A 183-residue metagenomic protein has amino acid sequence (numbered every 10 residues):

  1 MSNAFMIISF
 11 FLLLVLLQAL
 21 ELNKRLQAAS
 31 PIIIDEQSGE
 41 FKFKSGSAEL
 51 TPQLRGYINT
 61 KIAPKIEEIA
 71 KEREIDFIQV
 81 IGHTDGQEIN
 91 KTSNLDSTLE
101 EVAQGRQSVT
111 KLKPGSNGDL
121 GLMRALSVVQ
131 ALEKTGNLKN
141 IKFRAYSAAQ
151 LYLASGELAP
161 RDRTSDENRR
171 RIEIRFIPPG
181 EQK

Functional and structural regions predicted by a protein language model:
M1-F11: Membrane interfacial helix-start segments of signal peptides and signal-anchor transmembrane helices
N3, K65, G118: Functionally constrained cores in energy, signaling, and assembly domains
F11, V15-Q79, T84-A103, P179-K183: Periplasmic peptidoglycan-binding/tethering modules of Gram-negative envelope proteins
K44, P52-Q53, H83-K183: Periplasmic OmpA-like peptidoglycan-binding domain that tethers envelope proteins to the cell wall
